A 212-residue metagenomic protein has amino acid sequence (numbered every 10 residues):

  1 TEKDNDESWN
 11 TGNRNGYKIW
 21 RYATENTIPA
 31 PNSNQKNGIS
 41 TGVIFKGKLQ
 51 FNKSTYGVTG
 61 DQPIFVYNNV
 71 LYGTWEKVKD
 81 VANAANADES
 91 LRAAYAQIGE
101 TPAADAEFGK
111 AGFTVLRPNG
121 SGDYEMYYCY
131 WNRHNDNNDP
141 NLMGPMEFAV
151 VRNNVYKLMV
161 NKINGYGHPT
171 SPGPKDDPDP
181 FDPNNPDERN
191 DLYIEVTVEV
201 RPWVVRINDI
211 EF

Functional and structural regions predicted by a protein language model:
T1-R152, I210-F212: Tryptophan-paired
G47, K53-T55, V151-S171: Exposed, polar/acidic Ser/Thr-rich sequence context and nearby capping/turn residues that mark flexible linkers
E147-R152, P169-F212: C-terminal functional modules
